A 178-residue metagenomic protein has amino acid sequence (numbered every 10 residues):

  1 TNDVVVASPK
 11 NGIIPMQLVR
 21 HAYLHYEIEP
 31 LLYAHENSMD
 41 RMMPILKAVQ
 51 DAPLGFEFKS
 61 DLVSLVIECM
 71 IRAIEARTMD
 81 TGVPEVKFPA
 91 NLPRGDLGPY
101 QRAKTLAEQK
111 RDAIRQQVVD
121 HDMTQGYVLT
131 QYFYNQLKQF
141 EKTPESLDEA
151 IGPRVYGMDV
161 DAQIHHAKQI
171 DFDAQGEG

Functional and structural regions predicted by a protein language model:
T1-M16: Active-site scaffold of zinc-dependent metalloenzymes
N2, A48-A52, Q109-A113: Short acidic (Asp/Glu) and glycine-rich catalytic loops that position anionic groups and cofactors
I14-A34: Active-site recognition of the HExxH zinc-binding catalytic motif
P30-E57: Post-HEXXH active-site segment of zinc metalloproteases
F56-I67, D120, T124, V128: C-terminal soluble interaction/assembly domains
V66-T78: An active-site-proximal "capping" alpha-helix that borders the catalytic cofactor pocket
E75-G178: Pan-zinc metallopeptidase signature
